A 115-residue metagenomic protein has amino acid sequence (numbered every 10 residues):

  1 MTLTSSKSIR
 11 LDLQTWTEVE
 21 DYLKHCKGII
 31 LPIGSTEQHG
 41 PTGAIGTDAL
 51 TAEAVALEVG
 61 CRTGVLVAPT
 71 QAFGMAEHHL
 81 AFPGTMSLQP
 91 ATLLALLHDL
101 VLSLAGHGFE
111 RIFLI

Functional and structural regions predicted by a protein language model:
M1-A44: Active-site and ligand/interface coordination hotspots across diverse enzymes and nucleic-acid-associated assemblies
S8-Q14, E77-I115: Active-site histidine-anchored catalytic micro-motif
L23, V59-G60, L104: A generic structural signal for well-ordered alpha-helical segments
L31-P32, V67-Q71, R111-I115: Short beta-strand segments at enzyme active-site cores
T42-L50, A81-G84: Glycine-rich loop at the start of a catalytic domain that most often binds anionic cofactors/ligands
D48-G60: Short catalytic helix/loop segments, enriched in acidic residues and glycine and frequently bearing histidine
V65-L80: Short connector loops at secondary-structure junctions
